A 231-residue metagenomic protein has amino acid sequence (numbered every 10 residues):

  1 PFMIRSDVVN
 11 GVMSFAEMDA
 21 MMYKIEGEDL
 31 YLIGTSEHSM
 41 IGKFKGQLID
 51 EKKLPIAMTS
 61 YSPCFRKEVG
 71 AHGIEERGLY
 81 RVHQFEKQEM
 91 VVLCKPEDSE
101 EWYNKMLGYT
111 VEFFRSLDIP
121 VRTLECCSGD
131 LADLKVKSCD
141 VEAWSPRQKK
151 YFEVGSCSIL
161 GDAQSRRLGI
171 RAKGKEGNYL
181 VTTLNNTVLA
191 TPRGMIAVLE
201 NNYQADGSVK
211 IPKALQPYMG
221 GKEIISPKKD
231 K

Functional and structural regions predicted by a protein language model:
P1-K231: TRNA-recognition modules of translation machinery and tRNA-sensing kinases, especially anticodon-binding
